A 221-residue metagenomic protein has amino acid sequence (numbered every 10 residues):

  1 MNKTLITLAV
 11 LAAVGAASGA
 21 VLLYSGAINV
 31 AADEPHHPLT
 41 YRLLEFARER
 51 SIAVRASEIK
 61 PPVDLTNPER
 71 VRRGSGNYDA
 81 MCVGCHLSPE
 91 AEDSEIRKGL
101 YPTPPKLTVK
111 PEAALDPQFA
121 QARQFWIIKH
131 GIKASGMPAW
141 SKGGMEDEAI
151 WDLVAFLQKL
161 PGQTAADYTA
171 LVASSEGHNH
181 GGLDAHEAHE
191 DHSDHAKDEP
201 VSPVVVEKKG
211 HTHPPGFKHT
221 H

Functional and structural regions predicted by a protein language model:
N2-R72, G76, E95-R97, D116-F119 (+5 more regions): Periplasmic c-type cytochrome electron-transfer domains
P35-H36, R55-S57, Y78-C82, V109-K110 (+1 more regions): N-terminal start-of-chain detector that recognizes signal peptides and the immediate post-cleavage beginning
H36, P111-A113, S135-M137, T164-D167 (+1 more regions): Short, surface-exposed, polar/charged, turn-prone segments marking secondary-structure boundaries
E69, S75-P102, H130-A139, L160-A166: Periplasmic/extracellular electron-transfer cofactor-ligation site, primarily the c-type cytochrome heme-c attachment
G99-Q158: Extracytoplasmic electron-transfer domains, predominantly the class I c-type cytochrome c fold
A165-E176: Short, flexible loop/turn segments with low-complexity composition
H219-H221: Short, solvent-exposed mixed-charge patches
